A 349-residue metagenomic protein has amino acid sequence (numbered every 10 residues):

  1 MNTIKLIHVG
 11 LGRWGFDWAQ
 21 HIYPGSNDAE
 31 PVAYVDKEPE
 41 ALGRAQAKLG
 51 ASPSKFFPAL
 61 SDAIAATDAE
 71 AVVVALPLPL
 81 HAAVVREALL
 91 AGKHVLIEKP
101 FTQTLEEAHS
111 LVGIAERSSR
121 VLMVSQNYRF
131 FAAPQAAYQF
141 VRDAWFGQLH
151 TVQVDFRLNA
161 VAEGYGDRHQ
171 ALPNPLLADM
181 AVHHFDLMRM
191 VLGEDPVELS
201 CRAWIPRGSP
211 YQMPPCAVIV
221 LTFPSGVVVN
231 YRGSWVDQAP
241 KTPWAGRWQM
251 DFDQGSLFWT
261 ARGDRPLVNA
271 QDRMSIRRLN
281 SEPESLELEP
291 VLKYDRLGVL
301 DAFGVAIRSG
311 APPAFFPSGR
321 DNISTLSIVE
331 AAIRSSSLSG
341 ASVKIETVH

Functional and structural regions predicted by a protein language model:
M1, A71-V74, P224, A302-H349: C-terminal helix-rich "cap/oligomerization" subdomain common to oxidoreductases
M1-G50: N-terminal Rossmann-like dinucleotide-binding module
K37, P290-D301: Active-site loop of classical SDR/Rossmann-like NAD(P)-dependent oxidoreductases, centered on the catalytic Tyr-X3-Lys
P53-L60: Conserved SAM-binding strand-loop segment of SAM-dependent methyltransferases
A71, P77-R129, A144: Beta-strand-loop-alpha-helix segment that lines the small-molecule cofactor/substrate pocket of alpha/beta enzymes
I97-E98, L122-V124, Q153, Y231 (+1 more regions): Hydrophobic residues in well-ordered beta-strands that form the structural core
Y128-Y211, S339: Predominantly a Rossmann-like dinucleotide-binding segment in NAD(P)-dependent oxidoreductases
D179, F185-R265, L300-P312, V348: Contiguous beta-strand/loop segments that form the cofactor/metal-binding neighborhood of enzyme cores
